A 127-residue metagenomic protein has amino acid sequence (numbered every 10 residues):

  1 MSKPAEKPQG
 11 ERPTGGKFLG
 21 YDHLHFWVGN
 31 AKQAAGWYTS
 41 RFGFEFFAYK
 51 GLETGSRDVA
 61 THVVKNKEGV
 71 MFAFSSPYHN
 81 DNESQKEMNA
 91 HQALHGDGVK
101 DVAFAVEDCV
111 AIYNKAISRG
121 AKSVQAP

Functional and structural regions predicted by a protein language model:
M1-K32, D97-V106: N-terminal beta-strand motif that seeds the catalytic metal site of vicinal oxygen chelate
S2-Q9, A31-A34, A111-N114, K122 (+1 more regions): Amphipathic repeat-derived elements
S2-Q9, H62-Q85: Conserved oxyanion/phosphate-binding beta-strand-loop segments in alpha/beta enzyme cores
P8-E11, F46-A48, K86-M88: Short secondary-structure boundary micro-motifs
G16-M71, S118, A126-P127: Core segments of cupin and vicinal oxygen chelate
Y38, N89-P127: Hydrophobic or amphipathic alpha-helical targeting/insertion segments
G51-E53, D81-H91: Membrane-interface interhelical loops and short amphipathic "cap" helices that link adjacent transmembrane segments
